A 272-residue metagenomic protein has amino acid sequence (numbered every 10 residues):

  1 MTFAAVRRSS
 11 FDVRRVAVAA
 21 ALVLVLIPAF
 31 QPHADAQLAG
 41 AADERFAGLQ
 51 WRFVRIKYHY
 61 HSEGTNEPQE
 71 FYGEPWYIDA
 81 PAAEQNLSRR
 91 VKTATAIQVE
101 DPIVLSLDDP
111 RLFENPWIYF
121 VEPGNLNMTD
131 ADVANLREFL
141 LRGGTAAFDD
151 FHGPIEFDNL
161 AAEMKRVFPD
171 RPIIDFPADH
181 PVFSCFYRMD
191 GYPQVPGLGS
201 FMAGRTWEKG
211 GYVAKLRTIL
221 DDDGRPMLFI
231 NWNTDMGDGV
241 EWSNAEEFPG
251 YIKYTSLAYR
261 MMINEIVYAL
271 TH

Functional and structural regions predicted by a protein language model:
T2, S9-S10: Short polybasic linear motifs
A17-A29: Bacterial N-terminal signal peptides
D35-W117, P123-G124, D235-H272: Aromatic-Pro/Gly-enriched surface loop or interdomain linker that acts as a lid/target-recognition segment
E44-L49, P110-E114, F139-L141, V167 (+1 more regions): Extracellular/periplasmic catalytic domains that process cell-envelope and extracellular macromolecules
F53, L112, W117-F157: Short alpha-beta junction capping motif
I56-H59, D108, F120-P123, R142 (+3 more regions): Active-site-proximal beta-strand/loop segments in catalytic clefts of secreted hydrolases
H61-E67, E156-A245, Y251-Y254, A258-Y259: An acidic, glycine-rich "communication" segment
A82-N86, R90, A131, N135 (+4 more regions): Extracytoplasmic/secreted proteins, especially bacterial periplasmic and envelope-associated proteins
